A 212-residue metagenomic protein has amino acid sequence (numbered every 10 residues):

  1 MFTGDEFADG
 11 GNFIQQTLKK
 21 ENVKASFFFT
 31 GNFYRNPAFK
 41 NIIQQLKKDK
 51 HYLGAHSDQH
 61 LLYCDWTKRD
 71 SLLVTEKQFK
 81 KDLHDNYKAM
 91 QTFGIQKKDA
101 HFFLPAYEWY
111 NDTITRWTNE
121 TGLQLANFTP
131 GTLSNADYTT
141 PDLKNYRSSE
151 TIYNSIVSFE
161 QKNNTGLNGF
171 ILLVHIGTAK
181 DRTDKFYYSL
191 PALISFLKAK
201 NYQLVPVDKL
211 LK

Functional and structural regions predicted by a protein language model:
M1-D70, H84-H101, L193: Active-site beta->alpha N-cap acidic-glycine motif
P37-A38, H60-L173, G177-K198, Y202-Q203 (+1 more regions): Catalytic domains of cell-wall/extracellular-matrix polysaccharide-remodeling enzymes, centered on de-N-acetylation
